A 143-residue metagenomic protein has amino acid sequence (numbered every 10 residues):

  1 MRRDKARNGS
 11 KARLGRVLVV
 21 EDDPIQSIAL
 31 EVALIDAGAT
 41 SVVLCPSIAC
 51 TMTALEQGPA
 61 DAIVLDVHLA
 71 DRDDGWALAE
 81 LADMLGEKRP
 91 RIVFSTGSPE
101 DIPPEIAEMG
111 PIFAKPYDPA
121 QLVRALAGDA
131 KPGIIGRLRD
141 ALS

Functional and structural regions predicted by a protein language model:
M1-L18, D22-I25, P111, D118-S143: Non-catalytic signal-transmission and effector/linker regions of two-component phosphorelay proteins
P24-V43: Two-component/phosphorelay signaling modules centered on CheY-like receiver
E31, L44-A62: Acidic, metal-coordinating helix/loop segments flanking the phosphotransfer/catalytic sites of two-component signaling
E56-G58, L81-R89, D101: Conserved phosphotransfer cores of two-component systems
L65-D83: Conserved phosphotransfer microenvironments
S95-T96: Hydrophobic/aromatic residues positioned on beta-strands within the core alpha/beta folds
P104-A114: As written
